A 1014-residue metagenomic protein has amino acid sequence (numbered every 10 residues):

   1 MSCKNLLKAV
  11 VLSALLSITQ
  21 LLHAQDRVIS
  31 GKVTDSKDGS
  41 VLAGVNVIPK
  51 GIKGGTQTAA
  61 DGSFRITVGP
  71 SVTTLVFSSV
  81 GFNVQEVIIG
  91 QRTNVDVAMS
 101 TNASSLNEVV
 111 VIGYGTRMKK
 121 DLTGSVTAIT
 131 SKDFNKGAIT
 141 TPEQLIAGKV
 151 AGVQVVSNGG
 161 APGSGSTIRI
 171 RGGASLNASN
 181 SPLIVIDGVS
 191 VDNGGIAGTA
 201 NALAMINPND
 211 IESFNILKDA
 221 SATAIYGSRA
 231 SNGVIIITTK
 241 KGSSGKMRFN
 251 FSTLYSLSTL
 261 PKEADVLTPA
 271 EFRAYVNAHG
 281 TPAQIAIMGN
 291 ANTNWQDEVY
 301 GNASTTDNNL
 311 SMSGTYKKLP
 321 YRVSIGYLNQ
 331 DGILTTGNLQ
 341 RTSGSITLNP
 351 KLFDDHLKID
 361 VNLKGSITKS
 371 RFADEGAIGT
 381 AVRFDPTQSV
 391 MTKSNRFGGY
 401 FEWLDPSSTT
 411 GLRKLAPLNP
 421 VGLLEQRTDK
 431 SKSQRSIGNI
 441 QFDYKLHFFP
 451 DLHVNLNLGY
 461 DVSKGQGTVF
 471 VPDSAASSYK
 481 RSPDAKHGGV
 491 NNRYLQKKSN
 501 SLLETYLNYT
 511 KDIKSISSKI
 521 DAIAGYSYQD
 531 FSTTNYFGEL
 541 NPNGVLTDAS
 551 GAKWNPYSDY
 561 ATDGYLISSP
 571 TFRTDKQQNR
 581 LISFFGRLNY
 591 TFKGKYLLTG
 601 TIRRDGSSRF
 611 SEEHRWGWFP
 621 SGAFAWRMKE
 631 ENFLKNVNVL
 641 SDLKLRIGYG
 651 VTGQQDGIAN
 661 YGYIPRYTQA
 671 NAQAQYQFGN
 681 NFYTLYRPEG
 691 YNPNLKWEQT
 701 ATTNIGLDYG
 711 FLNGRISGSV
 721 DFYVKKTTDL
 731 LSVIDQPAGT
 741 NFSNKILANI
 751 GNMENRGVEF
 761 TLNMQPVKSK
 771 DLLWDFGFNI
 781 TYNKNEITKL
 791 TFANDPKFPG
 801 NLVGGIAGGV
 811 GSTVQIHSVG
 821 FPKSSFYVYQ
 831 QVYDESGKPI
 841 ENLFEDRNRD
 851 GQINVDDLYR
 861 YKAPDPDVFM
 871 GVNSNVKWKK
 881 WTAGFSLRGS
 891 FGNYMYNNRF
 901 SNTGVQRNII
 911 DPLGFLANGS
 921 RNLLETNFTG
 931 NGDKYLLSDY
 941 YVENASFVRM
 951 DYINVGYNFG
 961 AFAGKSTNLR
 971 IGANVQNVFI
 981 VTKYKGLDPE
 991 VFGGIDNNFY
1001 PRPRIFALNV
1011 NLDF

Functional and structural regions predicted by a protein language model:
M1-S366, D374-E375, T410-L412, I437-G438 (+4 more regions): Short, small/polar-rich motifs associated with maturation and membrane association, primarily at protein termini
F134, S181, R273-V276, P282 (+12 more regions): Extracellular/periplasmic, surface-exposed regions of secreted and cell-surface proteins
E143, A147, K745-E754, D795-F826 (+3 more regions): C-terminal extracellular loops and terminal segments of Gram-negative outer membrane beta-barrel proteins
P417, V421, S836-K838, S890-Q976: Extracytoplasmic gating/loop element in the C-terminal half of outer-membrane beta-barrel translocons and assembly
L843-R847: Calcium-binding motifs, dominated by EF-hand helix-loop-helix domains
D850: Acidic carboxylate motifs that coordinate Ca2+ or other divalent cations, activating on Asp/Glu
P864-Y896: Glycine-rich, aromatic-lined ligand/substrate-binding cores of catalytic and carbohydrate-binding domains
